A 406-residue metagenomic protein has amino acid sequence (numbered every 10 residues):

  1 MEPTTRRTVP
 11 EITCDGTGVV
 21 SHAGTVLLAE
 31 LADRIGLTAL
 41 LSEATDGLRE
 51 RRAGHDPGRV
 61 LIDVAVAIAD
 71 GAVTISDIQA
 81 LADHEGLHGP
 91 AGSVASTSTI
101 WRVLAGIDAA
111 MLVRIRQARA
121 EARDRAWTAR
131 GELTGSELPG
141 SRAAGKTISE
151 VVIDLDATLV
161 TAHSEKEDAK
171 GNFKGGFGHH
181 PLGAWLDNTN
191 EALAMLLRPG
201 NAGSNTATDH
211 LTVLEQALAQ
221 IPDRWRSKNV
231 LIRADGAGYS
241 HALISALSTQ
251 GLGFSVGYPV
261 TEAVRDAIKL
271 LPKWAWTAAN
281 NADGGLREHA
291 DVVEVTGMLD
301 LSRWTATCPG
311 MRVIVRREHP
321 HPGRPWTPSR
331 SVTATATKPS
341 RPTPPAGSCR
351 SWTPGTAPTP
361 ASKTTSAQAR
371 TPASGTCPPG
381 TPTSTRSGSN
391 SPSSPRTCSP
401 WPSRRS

Functional and structural regions predicted by a protein language model:
M1-H179, G183-G203, L211-R224, P272: Dynamic "connector" segments at or just before major functional cores
E2-C14, S255-R370: An anionic, glycine-rich sequence signature occurring as long contiguous blocks
L31, I78, S340, W352-S387 (+2 more regions): Short amphipathic alpha-helical "interface-anchor" segments enriched in bulky aromatics
E150-D154, N229-L231, G253-S255: Structural preference for beta-strand elements that scaffold enzyme active sites
D156, S227-Y239: Acidic/histidine-rich, metal-coordinating catalytic segments
T158-V160, E191, P199-G200, T261 (+6 more regions): Short, glycine-/Ser/Thr-/acidic-enriched flexible segments
K174-G178, T249-A263: Acidic, His- and aromatic-enriched active-site or binding-groove loops in soluble protein domains that engage sugars
L231, Y239-T249, G253: Active-site loop/helix belt of alpha/beta enzymes
